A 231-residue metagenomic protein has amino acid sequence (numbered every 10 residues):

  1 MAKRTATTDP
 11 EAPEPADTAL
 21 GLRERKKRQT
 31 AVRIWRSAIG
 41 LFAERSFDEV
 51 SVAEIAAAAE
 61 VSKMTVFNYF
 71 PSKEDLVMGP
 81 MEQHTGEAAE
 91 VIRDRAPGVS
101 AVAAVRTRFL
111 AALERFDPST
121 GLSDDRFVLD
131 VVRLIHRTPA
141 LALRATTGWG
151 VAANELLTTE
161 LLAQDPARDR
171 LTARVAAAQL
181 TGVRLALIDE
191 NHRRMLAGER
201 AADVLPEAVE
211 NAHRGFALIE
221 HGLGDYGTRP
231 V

Functional and structural regions predicted by a protein language model:
M1-E14, A163, D189-V231: C-terminal peripheral helix-coil segments that are non-catalytic and often amphipathic
A2-R45, E49-V61: Basic, helix-initiating cap at the start of DNA-binding domains
G21, R45-F47, E60, F67-G79 (+1 more regions): HTH DNA-binding helix-turn interface
G79, G86-V131: Hydrophobic alpha-helical connector segments
P118-R126, A167, M195-L205: Short helix-coil transition/hinge motifs at the ends and kinks of transmembrane helices, capturing the brief
V132, H136-D165, R170-A178: Amphipathic alpha-helical packing segments from all-alpha helical-bundle domains
R184-L185: Alpha-helical transmembrane segments of multipass membrane proteins
